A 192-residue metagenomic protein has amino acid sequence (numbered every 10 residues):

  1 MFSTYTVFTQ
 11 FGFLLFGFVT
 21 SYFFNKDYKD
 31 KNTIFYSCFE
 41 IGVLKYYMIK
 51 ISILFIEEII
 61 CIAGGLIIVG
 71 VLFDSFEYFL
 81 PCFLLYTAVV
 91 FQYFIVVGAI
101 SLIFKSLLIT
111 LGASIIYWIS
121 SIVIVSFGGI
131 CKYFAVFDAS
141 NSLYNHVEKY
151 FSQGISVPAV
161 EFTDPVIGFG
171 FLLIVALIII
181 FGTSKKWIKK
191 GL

Functional and structural regions predicted by a protein language model:
M1, I116-L192: Terminal transmembrane helical anchor/hairpin motif
M1-N25, M48-V125, T163-P165: Secretory targeting signals
T20, K31-N32: Hydrophobic alpha-helical segments typical of transmembrane helices and their membrane-interface/capping positions
F35-V43: Short helix-to-coil transition segments within interhelical loops that connect adjacent transmembrane helices
V43-L44, S75-F76, F91-Q92, G154 (+1 more regions): Juxtamembrane loop-helix boundary motifs flanking transmembrane segments in multi-pass membrane proteins
